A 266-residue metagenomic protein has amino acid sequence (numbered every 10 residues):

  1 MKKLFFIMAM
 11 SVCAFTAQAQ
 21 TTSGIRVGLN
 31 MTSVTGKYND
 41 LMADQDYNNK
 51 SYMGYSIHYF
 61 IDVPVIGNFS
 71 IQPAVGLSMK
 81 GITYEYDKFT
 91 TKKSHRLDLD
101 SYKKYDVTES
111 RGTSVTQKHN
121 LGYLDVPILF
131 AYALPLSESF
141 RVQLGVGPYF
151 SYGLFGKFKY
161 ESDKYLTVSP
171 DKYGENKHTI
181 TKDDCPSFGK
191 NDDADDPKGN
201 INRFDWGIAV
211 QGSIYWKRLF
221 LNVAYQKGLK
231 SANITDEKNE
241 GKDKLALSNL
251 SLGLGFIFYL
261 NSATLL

Functional and structural regions predicted by a protein language model:
M1-R26, F140, F256-L266: Bacterial Sec-dependent N-terminal signal peptides
F15, I66-N68, P135-S139, W216-L219 (+1 more regions): Outer-membrane beta-barrel channels and translocator barrels
A19-H58, Y259-L265: Short glycine/proline- and aromatic-enriched beta-strand/turn motifs that initiate or cap beta-hairpins
I25, L221-L266: C-terminal or late-domain output modules
I25-L29, Y55-V65, V75-L77, L124-Y132 (+4 more regions): Residues on the lipid-exposed face of transmembrane beta-strands in outer-membrane beta-barrel proteins
S33-Y52, K80-G122, G153-D205, L229-S251: Extracellular/periplasm-exposed beta-strand and loop segments of Gram-negative cell-envelope proteins, dominated by
Y52, E138-S139, Q211: Solvent-exposed loop/turn segments connecting transmembrane beta-strands in outer-membrane beta-barrel proteins
T108-G153: Hydrophobic, well-structured mid-protein blocks that either form specific transmembrane helices
